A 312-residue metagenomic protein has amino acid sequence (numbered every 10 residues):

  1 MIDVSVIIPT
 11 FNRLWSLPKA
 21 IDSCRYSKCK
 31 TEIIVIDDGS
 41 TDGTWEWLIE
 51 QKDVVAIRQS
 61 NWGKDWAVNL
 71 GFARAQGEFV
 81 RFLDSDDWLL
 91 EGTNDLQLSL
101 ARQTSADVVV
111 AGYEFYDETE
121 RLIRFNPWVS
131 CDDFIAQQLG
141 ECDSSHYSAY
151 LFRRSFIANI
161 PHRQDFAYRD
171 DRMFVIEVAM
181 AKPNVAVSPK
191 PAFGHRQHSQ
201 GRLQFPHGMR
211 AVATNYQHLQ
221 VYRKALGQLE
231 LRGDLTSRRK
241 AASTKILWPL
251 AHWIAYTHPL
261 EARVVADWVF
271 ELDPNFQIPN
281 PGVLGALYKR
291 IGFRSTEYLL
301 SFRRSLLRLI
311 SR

Functional and structural regions predicted by a protein language model:
D22-T31: Short, acidic, metal-binding catalytic loop of nucleotide-sugar glycosyltransferases
S23, D37-E46, D84: A conserved acidic beta->alpha catalytic loop
Q59-A75: Glycine-rich, basic loop-to-helix element that forms the pyrophosphate-binding segment of sugar-nucleotide handling
K64, F72, L90-D165, H207: Flexible acidic/His/Gly-enriched loops in nucleotide-sugar-dependent glycosyltransferase catalytic domains
V80: Short aromatic/hydrophobic "clamp" motif used to bind/position activated sugar donors
D133-N215: Conserved nucleotide-sugar donor-binding catalytic segment
K190-S199, F205-D234, Y256-D273: Catalytic core of nucleotide-sugar-dependent glycosyltransferases
A255-R312: Membrane-interface aromatic/basic loop that binds lipid-linked glycans or pyrophosphate carriers, typified by
